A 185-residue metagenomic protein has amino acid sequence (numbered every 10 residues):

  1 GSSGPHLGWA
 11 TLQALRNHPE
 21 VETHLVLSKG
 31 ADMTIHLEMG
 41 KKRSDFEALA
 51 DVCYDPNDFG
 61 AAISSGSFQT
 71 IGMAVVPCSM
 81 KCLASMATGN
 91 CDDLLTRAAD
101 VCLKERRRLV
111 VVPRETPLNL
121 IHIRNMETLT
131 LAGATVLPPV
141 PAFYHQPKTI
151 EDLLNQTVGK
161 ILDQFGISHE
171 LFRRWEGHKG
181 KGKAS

Functional and structural regions predicted by a protein language model:
G1-V110, R114-S185: A cross-family phosphate/adenosyl-ligand binding-site feature
